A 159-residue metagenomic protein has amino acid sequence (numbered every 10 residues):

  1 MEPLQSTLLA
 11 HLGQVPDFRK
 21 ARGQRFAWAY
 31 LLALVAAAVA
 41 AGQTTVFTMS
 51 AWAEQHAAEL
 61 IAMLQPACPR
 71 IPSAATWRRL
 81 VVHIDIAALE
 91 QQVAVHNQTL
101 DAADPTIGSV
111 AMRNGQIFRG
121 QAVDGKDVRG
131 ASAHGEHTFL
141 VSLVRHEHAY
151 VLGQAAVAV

Functional and structural regions predicted by a protein language model:
E2-A33, R78: Basic, short loop/linker segments at the boundary and entry of helix-turn-helix/winged-helix-like folds
W28-V35, S73, A87: N-terminal phosphate-binding or glycine-rich loops at protein starts, especially the Walker A/P-loop of NTPases
A37-T44: Short capping segments at the starts of secondary-structure elements
A41, W52, H83-A87: Change "in soluble alpha/beta enzymes" to "in soluble alpha/beta proteins
V46-Q65: DNA-recognition alpha helix
A67-H134: Active-site- or DNA-interface-adjacent structural scaffold in DNA-acting proteins
S132-V159: Electropositive, glycine- and tryptophan-enriched low-complexity nucleic-acid-binding patches
